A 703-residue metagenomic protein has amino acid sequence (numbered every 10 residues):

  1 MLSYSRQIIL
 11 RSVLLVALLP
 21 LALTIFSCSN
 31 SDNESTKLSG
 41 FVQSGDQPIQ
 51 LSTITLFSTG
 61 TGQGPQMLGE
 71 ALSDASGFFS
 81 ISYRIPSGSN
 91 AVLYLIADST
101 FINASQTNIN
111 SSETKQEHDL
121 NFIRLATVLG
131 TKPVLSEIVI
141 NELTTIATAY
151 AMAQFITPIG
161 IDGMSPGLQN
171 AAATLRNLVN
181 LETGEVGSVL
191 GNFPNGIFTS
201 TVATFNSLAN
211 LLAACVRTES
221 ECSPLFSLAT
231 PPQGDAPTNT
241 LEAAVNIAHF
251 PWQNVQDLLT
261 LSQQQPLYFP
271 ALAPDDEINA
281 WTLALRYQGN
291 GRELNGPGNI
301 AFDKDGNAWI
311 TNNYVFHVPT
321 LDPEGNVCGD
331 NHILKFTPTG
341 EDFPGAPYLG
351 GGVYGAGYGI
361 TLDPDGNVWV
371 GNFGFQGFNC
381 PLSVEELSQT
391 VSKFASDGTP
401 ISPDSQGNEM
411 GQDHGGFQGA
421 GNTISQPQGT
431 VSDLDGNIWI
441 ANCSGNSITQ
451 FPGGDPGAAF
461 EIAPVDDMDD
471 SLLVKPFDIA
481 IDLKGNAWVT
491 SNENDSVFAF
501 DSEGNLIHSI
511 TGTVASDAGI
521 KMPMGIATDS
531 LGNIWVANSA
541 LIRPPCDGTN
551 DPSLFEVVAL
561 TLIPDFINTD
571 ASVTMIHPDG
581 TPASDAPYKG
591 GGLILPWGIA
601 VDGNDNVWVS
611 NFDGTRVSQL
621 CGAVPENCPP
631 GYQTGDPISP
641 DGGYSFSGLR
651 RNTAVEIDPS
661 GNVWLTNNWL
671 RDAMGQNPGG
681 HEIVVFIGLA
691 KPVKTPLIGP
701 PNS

Functional and structural regions predicted by a protein language model:
L2, G69-A71, N108-E117, E221-G234 (+4 more regions): Surface-exposed flexible segments
L2-L14: Bacterial N-terminal signal peptides that target proteins for export
R11, M164-N170, T201-S207, Y354 (+4 more regions): Phosphate-binding glycine-rich loops and adjacent basic patches that engage nucleotide phosphates, nucleic-acid
T24-S27: C-terminal motif of bacterial Sec signal peptides marking the signal peptidase cleavage site
D32-G289, G296-G298: Feature for extracytoplasmic/surface-facing segments of secreted or surface-associated proteins, emphasizing
N254-S703: Flexible "stalk/tail and boundary" regions
